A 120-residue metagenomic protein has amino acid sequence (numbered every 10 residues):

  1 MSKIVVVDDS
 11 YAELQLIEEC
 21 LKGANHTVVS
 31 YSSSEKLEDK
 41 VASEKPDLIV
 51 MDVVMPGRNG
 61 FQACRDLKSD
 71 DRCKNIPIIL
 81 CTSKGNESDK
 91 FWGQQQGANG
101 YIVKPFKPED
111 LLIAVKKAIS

Functional and structural regions predicted by a protein language model:
Y11-V29: Two-component/phosphorelay signaling modules centered on CheY-like receiver
Y31-S32, M55-R58, L67: Hydrophobic residue at a beta-alpha junction that N-caps the helix immediately following a catalytic beta-strand/loop
E44-V50: Active-site beta3 strand of CheY-like receiver
P56-G57, K74, N86, K104-P105: The feature encodes the CheY-like receiver
F106-V115: C-terminal output helix
